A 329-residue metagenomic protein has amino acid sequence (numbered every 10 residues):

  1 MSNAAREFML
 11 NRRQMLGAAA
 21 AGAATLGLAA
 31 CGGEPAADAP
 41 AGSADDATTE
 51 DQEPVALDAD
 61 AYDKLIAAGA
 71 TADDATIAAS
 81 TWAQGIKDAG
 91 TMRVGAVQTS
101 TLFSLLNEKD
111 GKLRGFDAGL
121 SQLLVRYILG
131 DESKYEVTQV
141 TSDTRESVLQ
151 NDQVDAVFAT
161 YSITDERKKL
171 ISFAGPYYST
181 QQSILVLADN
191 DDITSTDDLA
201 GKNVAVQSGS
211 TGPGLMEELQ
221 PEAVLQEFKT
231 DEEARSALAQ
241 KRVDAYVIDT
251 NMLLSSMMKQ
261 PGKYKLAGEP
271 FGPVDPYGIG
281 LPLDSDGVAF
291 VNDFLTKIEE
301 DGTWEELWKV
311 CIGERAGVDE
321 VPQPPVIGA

Functional and structural regions predicted by a protein language model:
M1-L10, A19-L28: N-terminal secretory signal peptides
A30-A41: Bacterial lipoprotein signal-peptidase II cleavage site
T49-T76, N190, S210, P276-A316: Extended ligand-binding regions for polar small-molecule ligands
A56-L57, A72-V157: Extracytoplasmic small-molecule ligand-binding "clamshell" domains of the periplasmic binding protein/Venus flytrap
T99-T101, L113-I128, Y161-S162, T180-K229 (+5 more regions): Bilobed "Venus flytrap"/periplasmic-binding protein-like clamshell domains and structurally analogous long
K134-D198: Acidic, polar ligand-binding/catalytic clefts
T144, T160-K169, E217, A239-Q240 (+1 more regions): A ligand-binding cleft/hinge motif common to bilobed small-molecule-binding domains
Y178-V186, L254, M258-L295, E314-A329: Periplasmic-binding protein-like
